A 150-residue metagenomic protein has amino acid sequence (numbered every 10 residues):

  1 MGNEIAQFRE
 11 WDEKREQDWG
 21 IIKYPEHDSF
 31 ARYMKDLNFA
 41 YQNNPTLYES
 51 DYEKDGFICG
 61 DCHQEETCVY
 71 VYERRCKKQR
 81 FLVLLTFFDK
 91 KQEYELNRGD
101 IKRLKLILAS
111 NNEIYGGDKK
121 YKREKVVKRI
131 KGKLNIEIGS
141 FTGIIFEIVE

Functional and structural regions predicted by a protein language model:
N3-E150: Carbohydrate-interacting/catalytic domains
